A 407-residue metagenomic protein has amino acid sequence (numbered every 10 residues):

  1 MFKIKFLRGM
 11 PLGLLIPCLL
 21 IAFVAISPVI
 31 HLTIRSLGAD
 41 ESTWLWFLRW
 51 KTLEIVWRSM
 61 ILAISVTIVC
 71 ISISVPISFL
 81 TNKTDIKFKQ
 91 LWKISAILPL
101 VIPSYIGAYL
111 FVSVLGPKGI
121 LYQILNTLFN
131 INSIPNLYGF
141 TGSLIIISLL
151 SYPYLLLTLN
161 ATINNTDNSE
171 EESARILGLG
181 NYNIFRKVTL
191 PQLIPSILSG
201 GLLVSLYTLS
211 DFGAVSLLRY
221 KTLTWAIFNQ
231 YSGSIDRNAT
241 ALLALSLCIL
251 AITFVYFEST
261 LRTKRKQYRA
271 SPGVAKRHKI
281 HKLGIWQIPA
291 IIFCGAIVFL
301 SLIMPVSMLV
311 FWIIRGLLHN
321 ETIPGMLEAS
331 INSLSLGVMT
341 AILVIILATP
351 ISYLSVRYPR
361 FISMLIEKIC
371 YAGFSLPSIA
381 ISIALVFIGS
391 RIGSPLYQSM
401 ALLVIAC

Functional and structural regions predicted by a protein language model:
M1-M10, G178, A275-L283: Cytosolic juxtamembrane amphipathic/interface segments immediately preceding and feeding into a transmembrane helix
F6-A39, W50-N164, Q192-F212, T240-S259 (+2 more regions): Membrane-water interface segments at the C-terminal ends of transmembrane alpha-helices in multi-pass inner-membrane
L45, L125, D167, N183 (+4 more regions): Feature of multi-pass inner-membrane transport and sensor proteins that recognizes transmembrane helices together
L45-W46, T162-I163, K187, S216-L217 (+2 more regions): Short alpha-helical segment immediately N-terminal to, or the first helix within, an HTH/HTH-like DNA-binding domain
E170, R237: Helix-turn-helix DNA-binding elements, focusing on the entry/boundary residues of the two helices that contact DNA
S173-A174, I184, V188, I227: Hydrophobic positions on the alpha-helical face of helix-turn-helix-like DNA-binding modules
L177-L179, P191: Glycine/proline-centered hinge or cleavage motifs at structural transition points of membrane proteins
L209-I235: Glycine-rich helix-loop "coupling/hinge" segments at transmembrane-helix boundaries in multipass transporters
